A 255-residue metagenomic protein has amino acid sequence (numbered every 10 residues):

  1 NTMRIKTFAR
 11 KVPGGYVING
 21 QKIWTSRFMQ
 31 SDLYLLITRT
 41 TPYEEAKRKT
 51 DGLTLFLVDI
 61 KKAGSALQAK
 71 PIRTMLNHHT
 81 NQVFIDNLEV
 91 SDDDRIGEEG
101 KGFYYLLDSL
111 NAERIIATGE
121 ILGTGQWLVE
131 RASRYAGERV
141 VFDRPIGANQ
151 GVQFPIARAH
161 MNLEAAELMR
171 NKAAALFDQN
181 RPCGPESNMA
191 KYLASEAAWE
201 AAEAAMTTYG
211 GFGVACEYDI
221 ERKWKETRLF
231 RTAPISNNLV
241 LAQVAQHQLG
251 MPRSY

Functional and structural regions predicted by a protein language model:
N1-T2, R10-K11, S26-Q30, Y43-T50 (+3 more regions): Solvent-exposed alpha-helices and their adjacent loops that cap or buttress functional pockets in soluble metabolic
T2-R4, K11-Y16, Q82-N87, K101 (+1 more regions): Alpha-helical interface subdomain recognition
I5, Q21-I23, Q68-I72: Short beta-alpha junctions and helix-cap segments that line functional grooves
T7, T25-S26, T40, T54 (+3 more regions): Ser/Thr-centric signal marking residues that sit in or immediately flank functional binding/regulatory motifs
R10, L36-R39, L57-D59, F84-D86 (+2 more regions): Short beta-strand-to-turn element immediately C-terminal to the catalytic PLP-Schiff-base lysine in fold type I
N19-A66: A short core secondary-structure module
K61-E89: Flexible, small-/acidic-enriched active-site or ligand-binding loops
D94: Conserved catalytic alpha/beta cores of large enzymes that bind or transform nucleotide phosphates and polynucleotides
